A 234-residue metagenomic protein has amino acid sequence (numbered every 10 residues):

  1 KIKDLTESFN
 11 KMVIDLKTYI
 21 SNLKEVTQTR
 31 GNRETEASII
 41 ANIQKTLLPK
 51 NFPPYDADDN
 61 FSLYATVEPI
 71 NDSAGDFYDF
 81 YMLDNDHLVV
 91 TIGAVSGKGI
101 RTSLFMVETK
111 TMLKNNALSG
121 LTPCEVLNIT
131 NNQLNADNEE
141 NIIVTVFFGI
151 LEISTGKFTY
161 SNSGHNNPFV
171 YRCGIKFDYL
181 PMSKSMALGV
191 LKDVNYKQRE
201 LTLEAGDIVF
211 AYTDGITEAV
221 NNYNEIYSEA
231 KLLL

Functional and structural regions predicted by a protein language model:
K1-E25: Amphipathic coiled-coil signaling helices used for dimeric signal transmission
D4-K11, V107-T111, E204-A205, S228 (+1 more regions): Amphipathic alpha-helical "output/dimerization" segments
L5, A94, D214: Conserved acidic
M12-Y19, M112-S119, A219: Signal-transmission/dimerization alpha-helices at domain junctions
I14, M82-L83, K176, T217 (+1 more regions): Short linear sequence elements within intrinsically disordered, low-complexity coil regions
N22-F210: … and, occasionally, acidic/histidine-rich disordered N-termini of signaling adaptors
F147, R199-A211, I216-L234: C-terminal catalytic subdomain
